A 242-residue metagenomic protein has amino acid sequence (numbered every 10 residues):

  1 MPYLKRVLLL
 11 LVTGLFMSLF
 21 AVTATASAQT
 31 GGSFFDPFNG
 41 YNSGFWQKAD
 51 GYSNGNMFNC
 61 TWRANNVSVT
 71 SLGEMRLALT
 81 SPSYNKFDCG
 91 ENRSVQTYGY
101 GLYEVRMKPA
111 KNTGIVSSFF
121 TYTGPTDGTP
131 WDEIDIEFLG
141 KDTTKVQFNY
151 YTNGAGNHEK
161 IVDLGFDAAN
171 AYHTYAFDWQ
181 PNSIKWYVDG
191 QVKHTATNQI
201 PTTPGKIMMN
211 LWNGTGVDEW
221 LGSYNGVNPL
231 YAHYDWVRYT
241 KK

Functional and structural regions predicted by a protein language model:
M1-V12: Bacterial N-terminal signal peptides that target proteins for export
L4, L15-S18, M75: A hydrophobic membrane-anchoring feature enriched in long, contiguous, low-charge segments that mark signal-anchor
K5, V22, K185-Y187: Conserved short hydrophobic patches within well-ordered secondary structure
G14-L15, I115: Repetitive helical segments and hydrophobic/amphipathic motifs
M17-T25: C-terminal segment of classical bacterial N-terminal signal peptides
S27-K242: GH16 jelly-roll
